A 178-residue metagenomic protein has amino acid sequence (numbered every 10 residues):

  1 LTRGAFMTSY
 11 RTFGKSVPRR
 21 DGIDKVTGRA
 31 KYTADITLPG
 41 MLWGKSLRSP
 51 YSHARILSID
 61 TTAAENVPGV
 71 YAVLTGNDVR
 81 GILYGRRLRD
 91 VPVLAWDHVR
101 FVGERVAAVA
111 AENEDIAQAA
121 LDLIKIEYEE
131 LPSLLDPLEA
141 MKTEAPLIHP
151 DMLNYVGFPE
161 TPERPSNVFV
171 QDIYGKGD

Functional and structural regions predicted by a protein language model:
T2-G177: Flexible, low-hydrophobicity surface segments
